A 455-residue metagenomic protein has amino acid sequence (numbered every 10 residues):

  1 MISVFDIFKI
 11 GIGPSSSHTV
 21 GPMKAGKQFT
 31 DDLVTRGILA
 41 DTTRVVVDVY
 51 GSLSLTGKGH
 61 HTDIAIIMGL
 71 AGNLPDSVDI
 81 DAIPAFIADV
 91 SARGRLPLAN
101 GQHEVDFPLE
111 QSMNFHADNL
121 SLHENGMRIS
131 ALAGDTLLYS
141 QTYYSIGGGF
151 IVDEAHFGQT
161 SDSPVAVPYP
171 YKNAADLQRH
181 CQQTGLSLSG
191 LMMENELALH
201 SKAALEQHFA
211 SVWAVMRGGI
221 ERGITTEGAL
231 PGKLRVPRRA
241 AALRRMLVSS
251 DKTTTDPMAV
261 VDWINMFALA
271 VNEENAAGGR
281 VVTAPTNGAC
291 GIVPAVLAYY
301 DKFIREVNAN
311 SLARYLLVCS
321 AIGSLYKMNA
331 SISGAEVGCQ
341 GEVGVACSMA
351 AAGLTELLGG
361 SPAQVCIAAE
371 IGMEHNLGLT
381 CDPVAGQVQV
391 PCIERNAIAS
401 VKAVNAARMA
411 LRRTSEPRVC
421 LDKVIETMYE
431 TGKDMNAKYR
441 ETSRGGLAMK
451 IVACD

Functional and structural regions predicted by a protein language model:
F8-G26, A277-V296, C339-C347: Conserved phosphate/anionic-ligand binding catalytic regions in large, soluble enzymes, centered on
I12-L55, L122, V152: Accessory carbohydrate-recognition regions in carbohydrate-active enzymes
S17-V34, P294-E306, A351-G359: Alpha-helical support elements that line or immediately flank enzyme active sites and cofactor-binding pockets
R44-G57, D89-P97, L243, Y315-M328 (+2 more regions): Short, mixed-charge aromatic SLiMs
P75-T253: C-terminal regulatory domains involved in ligand/effector binding and gene-expression control
H200-G338, G446-D455: Accessory "access/gating" subregions that flank catalytic or transport cores
V307, V318, S324-A397, M409-R418: Hydrophobic alpha-helical bundle architecture
R418-D455: Extended hydrophobic packing segments that form well-structured cores
